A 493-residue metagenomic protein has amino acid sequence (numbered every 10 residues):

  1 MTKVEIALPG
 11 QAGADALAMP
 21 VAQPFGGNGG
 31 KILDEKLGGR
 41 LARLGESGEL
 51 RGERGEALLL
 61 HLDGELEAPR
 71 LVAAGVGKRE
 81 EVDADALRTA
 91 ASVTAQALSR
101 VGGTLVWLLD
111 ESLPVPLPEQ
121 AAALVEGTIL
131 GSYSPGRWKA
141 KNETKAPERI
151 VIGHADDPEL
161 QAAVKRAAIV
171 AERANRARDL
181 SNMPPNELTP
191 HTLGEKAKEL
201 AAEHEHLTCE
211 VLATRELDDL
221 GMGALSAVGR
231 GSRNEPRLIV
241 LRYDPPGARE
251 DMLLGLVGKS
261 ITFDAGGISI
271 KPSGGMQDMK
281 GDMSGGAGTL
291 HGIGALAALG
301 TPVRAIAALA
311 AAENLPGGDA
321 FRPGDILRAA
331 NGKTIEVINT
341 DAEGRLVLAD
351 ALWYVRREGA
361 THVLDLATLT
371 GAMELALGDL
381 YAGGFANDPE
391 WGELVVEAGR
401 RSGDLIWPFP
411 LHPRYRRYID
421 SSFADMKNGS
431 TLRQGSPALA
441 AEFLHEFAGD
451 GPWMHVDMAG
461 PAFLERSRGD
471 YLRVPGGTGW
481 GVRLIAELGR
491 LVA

Functional and structural regions predicted by a protein language model:
M1-S260: Short amphipathic alpha-helical segment within the helicase RecA-like ATPase core that mediates nucleic-acid
R51, G194-A493: A generic structural signal for tightly packed, nonpolar segments enriched in small/aliphatic residues
